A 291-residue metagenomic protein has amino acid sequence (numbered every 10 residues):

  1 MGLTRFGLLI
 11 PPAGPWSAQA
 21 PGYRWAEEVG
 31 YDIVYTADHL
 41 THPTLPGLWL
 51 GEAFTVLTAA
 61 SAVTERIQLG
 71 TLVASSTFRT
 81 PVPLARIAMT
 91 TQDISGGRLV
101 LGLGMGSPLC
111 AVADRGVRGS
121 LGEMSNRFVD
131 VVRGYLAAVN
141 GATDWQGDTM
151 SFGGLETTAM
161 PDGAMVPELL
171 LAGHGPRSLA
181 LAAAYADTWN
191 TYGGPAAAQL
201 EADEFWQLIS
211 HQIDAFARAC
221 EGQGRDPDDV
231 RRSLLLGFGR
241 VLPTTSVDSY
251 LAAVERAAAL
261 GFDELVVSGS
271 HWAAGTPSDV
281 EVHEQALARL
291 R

Functional and structural regions predicted by a protein language model:
M1-V63, R118, W206, S270-A273 (+1 more regions): N-terminal beta1-alpha1-beta2 module of alpha/beta enzyme domains
G2, L121-D162, T191-R291: An alpha-helical appendage that flanks or caps ligand/catalytic pockets
G2-G14, S76-Q146, Y192-G193, L200: Flexible, glycine-rich active-site loops centered on histidine and acidic residues that chelate a metal or position
R5-S17, A74-V82, R118, G163-H174 (+1 more regions): Active-site mouth loops of central-metabolism enzymes
F6-I10, V34-T36, Q68-L72, L99-L103 (+4 more regions): Hydrophobic faces of well-ordered beta-strands that scaffold small-molecule active sites in alpha/beta enzyme cores
G14-A26, L84-A88, L171-A184, T244-A258: Short, acidic/polar
G30, D38, A60, T91 (+7 more regions): Conserved, mostly hydrophobic/aromatic
G30-Y31, V63-R66, S95, A184-W189 (+1 more regions): Glycine-enriched alpha-helix->loop->beta-strand junction motifs that scaffold or abut catalytic
